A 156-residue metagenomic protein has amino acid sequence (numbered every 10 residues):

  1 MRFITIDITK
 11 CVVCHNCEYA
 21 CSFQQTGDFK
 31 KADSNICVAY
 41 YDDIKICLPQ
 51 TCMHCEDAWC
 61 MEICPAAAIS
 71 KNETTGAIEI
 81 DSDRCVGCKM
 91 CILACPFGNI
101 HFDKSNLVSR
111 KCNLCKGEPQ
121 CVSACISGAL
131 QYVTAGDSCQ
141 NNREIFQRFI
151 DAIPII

Functional and structural regions predicted by a protein language model:
R2, D33-S34, A39-A66, S82-I156: Flanking helices and flexible, charged tails adjoining ferredoxin-like Fe-S electron-transfer domains in multi-subunit
I8, V12-F29, S34-Y41: A positional/architectural concept
G76: Short acidic-glycine-tyrosine-enriched beta hairpin
